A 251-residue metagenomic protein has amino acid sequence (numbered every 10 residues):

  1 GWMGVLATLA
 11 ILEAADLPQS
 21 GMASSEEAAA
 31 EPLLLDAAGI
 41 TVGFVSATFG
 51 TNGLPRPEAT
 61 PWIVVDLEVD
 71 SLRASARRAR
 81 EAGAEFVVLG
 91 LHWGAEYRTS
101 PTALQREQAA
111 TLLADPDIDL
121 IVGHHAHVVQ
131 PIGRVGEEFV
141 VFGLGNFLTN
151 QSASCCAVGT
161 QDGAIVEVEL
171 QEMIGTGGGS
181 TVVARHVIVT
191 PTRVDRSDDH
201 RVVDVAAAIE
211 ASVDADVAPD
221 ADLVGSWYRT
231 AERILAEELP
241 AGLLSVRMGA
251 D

Functional and structural regions predicted by a protein language model:
G1-D251: Acidic, metal/ion-coordinating pockets
